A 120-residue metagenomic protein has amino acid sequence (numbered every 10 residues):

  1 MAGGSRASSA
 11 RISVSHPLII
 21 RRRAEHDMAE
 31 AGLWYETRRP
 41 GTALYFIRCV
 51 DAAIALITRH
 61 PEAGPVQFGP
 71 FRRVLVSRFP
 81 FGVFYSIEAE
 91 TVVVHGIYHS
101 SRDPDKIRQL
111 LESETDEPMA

Functional and structural regions predicted by a protein language model:
A2-I47, A120: Arg/Lys-rich, positively charged N-terminal/basic patches that mediate binding to nucleic acids
G3-S13, L44, G82, S86-A120: Enriched for short, Lys/Arg-rich terminal
S5-S8, A52, L56-V93, I97: Basic/aromatic recognition patch in beta-strand/loop cores that engages polyanionic ligands
A31, H60, I107-L110: Residue-level signal for well-ordered alpha-helical positions
R39, P61-F68, R102-D105: Short, charge-rich, low-complexity interaction segments located in flexible loops at or near secondary-structure
